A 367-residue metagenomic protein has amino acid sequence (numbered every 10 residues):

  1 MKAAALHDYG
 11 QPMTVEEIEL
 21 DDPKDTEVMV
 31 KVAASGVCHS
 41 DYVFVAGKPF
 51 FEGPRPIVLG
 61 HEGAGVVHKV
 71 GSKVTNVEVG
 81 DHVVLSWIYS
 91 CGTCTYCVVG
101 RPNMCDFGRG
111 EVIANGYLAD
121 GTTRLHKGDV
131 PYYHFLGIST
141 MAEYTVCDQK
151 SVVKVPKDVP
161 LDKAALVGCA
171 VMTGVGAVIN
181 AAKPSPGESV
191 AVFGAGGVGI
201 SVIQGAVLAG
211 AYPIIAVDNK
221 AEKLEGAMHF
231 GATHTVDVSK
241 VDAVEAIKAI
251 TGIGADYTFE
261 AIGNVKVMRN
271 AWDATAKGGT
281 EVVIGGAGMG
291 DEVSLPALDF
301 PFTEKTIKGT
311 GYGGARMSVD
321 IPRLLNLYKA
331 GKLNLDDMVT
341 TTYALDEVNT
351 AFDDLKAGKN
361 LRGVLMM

Functional and structural regions predicted by a protein language model:
D21-S35, K48-V98, N103, E111 (+1 more regions): Glycine-rich beta-strand-centered segment in the early N-terminal region that forms part of a ligand/cofactor-binding
H82, S189, G279-E281, T306: Short glycine-centered segments of the SAM/dcSAM-binding site in methyltransferase folds
W87-K150: Cysteine-cluster motifs in flexible loop/terminal segments that predominantly coordinate metals
E143-Y144, K150-V152, P156-V241, E245: Mid-domain Rossmann-like dinucleotide-binding core that forms the NAD(H)/NADP(H) cofactor-binding site
V241, A249, R269-D273, S318-M367: C-terminal hydrophobic helical "lid"/dimerization subdomain of Rossmann-like NAD(P)H-dependent oxidoreductases
T275-G290: ADP-ribose/adenylate-binding Rossmann-like module
T280, L295-D337: Rossmann-fold dehydrogenase core element
